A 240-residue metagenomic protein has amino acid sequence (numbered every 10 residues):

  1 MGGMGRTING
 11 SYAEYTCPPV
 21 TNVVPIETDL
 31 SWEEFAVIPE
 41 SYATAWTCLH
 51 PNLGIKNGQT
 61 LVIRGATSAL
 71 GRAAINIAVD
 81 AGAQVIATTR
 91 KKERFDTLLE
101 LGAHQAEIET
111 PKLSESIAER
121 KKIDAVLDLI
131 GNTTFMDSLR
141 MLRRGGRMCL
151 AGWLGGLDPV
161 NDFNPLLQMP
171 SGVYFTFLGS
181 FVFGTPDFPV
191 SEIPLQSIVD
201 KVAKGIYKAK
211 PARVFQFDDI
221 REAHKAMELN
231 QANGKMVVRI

Functional and structural regions predicted by a protein language model:
M1-G65, I206: NAD(P)H dinucleotide-binding glycine-rich loop of Rossmann-like/cofactor-binding domains, especially the beta1-alpha1
T7, T133-K204, I240: Glycine-rich phosphate-binding loop and adjacent beta-alpha segment of Rossmann(oid) nucleotide-cofactor-binding
S11-Y12, R90-T97, V160-F163: Short, glycine/polar-rich helix-capping loops at beta-to-alpha or helix-loop-helix junctions that flank or form
V24, V62, I86, R147-C149 (+2 more regions): Structural detector of well-ordered beta-strand residues that form the stable sheet scaffold of enzyme domains
A36-P111: Mid-domain Rossmann-like dinucleotide-binding core that forms the NAD(H)/NADP(H) cofactor-binding site
P111-K121: Short amphipathic alpha-helix with an adjacent loop that forms part of the alpha/beta core around
D124-L127: N-terminal Rossmann-like NAD(P) cofactor-binding module of classical short-chain dehydrogenase/reductase
D187-I240: C-terminal hydrophobic helical "lid"/dimerization subdomain of Rossmann-like NAD(P)H-dependent oxidoreductases
